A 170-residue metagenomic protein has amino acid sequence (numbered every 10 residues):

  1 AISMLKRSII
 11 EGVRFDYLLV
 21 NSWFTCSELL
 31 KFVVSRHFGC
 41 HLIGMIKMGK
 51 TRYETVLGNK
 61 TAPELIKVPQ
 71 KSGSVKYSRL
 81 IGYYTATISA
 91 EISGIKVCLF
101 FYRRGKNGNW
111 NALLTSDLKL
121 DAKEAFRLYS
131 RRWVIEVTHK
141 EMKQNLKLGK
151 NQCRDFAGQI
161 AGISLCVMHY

Functional and structural regions predicted by a protein language model:
A1-Y170: Single, function-defining residue in the core of a domain
